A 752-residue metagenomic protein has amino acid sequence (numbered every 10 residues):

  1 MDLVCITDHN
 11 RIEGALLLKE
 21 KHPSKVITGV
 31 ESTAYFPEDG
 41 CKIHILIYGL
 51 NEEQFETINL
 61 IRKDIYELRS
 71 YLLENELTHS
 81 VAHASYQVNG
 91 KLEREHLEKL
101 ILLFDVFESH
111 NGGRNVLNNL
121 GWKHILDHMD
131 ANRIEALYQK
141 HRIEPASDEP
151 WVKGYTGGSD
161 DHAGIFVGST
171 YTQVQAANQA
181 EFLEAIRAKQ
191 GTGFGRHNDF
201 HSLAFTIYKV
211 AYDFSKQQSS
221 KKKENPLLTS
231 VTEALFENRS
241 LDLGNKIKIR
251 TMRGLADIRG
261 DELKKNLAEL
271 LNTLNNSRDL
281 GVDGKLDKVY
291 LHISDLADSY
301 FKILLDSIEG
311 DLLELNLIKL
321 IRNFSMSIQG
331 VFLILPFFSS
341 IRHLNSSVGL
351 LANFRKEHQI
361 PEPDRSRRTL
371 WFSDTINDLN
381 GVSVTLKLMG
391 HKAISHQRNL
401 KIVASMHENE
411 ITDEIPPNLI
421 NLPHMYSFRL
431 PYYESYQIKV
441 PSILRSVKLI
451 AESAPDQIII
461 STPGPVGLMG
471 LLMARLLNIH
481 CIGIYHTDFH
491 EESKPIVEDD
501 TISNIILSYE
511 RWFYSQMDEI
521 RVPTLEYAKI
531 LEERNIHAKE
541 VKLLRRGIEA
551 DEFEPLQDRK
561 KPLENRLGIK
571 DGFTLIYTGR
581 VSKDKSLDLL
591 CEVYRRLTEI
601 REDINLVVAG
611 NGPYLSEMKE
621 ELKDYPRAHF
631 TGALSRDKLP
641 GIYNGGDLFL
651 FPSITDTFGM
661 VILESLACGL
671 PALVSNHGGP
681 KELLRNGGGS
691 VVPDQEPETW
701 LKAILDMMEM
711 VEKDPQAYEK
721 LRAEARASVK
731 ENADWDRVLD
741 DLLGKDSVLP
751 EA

Functional and structural regions predicted by a protein language model:
M1-E74: A metal-dependent hydrolase metal-coordination microenvironment
E52-T172: Domain-core and long-helix interface of multi-subunit machines
W371, I569-R595, V607: Conserved donor-binding/catalytic core segment of Leloir-type glycosyltransferases
S616-L634: Nucleotide-activated donor-binding/catalytic signature segment of Leloir-type glycosyltransferases, i.e., the conserved
A633-L634, G641-G646: Short alpha-helical donor nucleotide-sugar binding micro-motif in glycosyltransferases
I654: Aromatic "clamp/platform" in nucleotide-sugar-dependent glycosyltransferases that forms part of the donor/acceptor
P671-V674: Short hydrophobic beta-strand element within catalytic cores of glycosyltransferases and related nucleotide-activated
N686, S690-E698, M707-E712: Conserved acidic donor-binding segment of nucleotide-sugar-dependent glycosyltransferases
